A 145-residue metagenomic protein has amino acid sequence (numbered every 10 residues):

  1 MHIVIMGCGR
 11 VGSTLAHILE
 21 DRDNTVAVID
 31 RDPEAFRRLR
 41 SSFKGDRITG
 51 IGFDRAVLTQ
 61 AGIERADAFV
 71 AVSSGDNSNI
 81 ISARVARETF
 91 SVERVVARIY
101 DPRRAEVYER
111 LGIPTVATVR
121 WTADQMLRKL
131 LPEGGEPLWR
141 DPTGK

Functional and structural regions predicted by a protein language model:
M1-K145: Cytosolic regulatory regions of ion transport systems
